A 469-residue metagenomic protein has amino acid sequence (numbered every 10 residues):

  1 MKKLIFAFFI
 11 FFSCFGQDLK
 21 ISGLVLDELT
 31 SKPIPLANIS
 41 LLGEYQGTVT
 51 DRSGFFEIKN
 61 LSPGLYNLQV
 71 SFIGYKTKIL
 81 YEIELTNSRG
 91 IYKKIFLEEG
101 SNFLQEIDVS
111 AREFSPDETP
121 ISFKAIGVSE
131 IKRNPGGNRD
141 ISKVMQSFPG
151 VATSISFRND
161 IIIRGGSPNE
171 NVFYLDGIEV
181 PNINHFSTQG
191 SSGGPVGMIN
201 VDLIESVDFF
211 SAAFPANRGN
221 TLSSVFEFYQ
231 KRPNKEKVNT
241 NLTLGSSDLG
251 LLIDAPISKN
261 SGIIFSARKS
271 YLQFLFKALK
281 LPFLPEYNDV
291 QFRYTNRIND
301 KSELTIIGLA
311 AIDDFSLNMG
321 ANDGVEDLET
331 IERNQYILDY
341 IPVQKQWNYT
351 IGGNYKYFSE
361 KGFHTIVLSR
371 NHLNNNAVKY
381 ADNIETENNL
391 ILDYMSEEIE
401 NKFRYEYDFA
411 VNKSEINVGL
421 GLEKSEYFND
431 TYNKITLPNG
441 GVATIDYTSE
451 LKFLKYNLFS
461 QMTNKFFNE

Functional and structural regions predicted by a protein language model:
L26-T30, A37-L42, S71-K76, T86-N134 (+3 more regions): Short, acidic, small-residue-rich periplasmic hinge/interaction motif at the N-terminus of Gram-negative outer-membrane
S31-P35, E57-L65, I73: Short Pro-Gly-centered beta-turn/loop motif in secreted/extracellular proteins
E44-F55: Short, acidic Ser/Thr/Gly-rich low-complexity loop/linker segments typical of extracellular and cell-surface proteins
K59, I178-F209, F292: Short acidic/polar hinge/loop motifs at secondary-structure boundaries that mediate gating or recognition
R133, R139-N182, E205-S206: Extracytoplasmic beta-strand/coil segments of soluble accessory domains associated with Gram-negative outer-membrane
V196-N239, G250: A beta-strand signature from Gram-negative outer-membrane beta-barrel systems, especially the internal plug domain
N234-E236, P256-Q344, K379: Periplasmic-side early beta-strands and strand-to-turn transitions of outer-membrane beta-barrels
T295-D313, I341-E469: Face-selective signature of the C-terminal outer-membrane beta-barrel domain
